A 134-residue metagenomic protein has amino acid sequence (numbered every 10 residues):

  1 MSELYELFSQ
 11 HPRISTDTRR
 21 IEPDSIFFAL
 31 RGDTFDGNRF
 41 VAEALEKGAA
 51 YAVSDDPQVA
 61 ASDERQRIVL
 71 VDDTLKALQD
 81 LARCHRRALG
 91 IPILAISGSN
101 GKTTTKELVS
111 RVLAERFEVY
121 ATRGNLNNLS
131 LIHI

Functional and structural regions predicted by a protein language model:
M1-D80, C84: N-terminal leader/targeting and accessory segments in enzymes
Q58-A61, S130-I134: Polar low-complexity intrinsically disordered regions
K76-H133: Phosphate-binding loop of NTP-binding sites
